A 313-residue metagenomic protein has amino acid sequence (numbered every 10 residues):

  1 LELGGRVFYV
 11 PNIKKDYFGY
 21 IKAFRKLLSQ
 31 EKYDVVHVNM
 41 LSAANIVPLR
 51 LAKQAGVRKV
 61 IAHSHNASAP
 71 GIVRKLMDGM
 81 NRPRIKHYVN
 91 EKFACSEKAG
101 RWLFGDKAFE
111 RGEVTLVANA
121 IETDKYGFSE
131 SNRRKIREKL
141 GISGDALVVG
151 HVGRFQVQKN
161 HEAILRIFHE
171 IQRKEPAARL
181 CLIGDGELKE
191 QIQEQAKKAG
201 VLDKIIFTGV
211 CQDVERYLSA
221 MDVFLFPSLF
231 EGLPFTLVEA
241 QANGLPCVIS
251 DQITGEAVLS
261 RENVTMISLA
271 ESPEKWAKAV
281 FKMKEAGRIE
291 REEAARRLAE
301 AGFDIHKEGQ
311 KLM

Functional and structural regions predicted by a protein language model:
F24, G127-I142: A short helix/loop element that forms part of the nucleotide-sugar donor recognition site in Leloir-type
L41, V210, L229: Aromatic "clamp/platform" in nucleotide-sugar-dependent glycosyltransferases that forms part of the donor/acceptor
Y88-S129: A short, active-site helix/loop in glycosyltransferases that binds the activated sugar's phosphate group
K125, L140, G287-M313: A charged, aromatic-enriched C-terminal amphipathic alpha-helix characteristic of glycosyltransferases across folds
L147, H151-R173, E187-Q193: A conserved mid-protein helix/loop that constitutes part of the nucleotide-sugar donor-binding site
L188-Q191, L202-C211, Y217: Active-site donor-binding acidic/aromatic loop of nucleotide-activated sugar and phosphosugar transferases involved
L237, P246-S250, E256: Short hydrophobic beta-strand element within catalytic cores of glycosyltransferases and related nucleotide-activated
E256-R288: Change "using UDP/GDP/dTDP sugars" to "using nucleotide sugars
